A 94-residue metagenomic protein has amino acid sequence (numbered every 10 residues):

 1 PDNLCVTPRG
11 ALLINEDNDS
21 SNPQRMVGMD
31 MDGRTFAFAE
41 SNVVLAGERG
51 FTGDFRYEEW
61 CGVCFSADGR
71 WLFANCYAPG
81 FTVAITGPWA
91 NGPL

Functional and structural regions predicted by a protein language model:
P1-L94: Sequence/structural signature of beta-propeller domains
